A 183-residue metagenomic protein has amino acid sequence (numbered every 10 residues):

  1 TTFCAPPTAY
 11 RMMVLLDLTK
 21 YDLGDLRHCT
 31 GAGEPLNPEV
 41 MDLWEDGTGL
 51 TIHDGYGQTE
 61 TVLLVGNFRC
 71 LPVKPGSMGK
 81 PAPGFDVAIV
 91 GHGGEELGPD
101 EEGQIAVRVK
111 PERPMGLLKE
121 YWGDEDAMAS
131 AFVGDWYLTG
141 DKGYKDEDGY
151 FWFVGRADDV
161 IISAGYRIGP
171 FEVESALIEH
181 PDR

Functional and structural regions predicted by a protein language model:
T1-A5, V14-K74, D86, G93-E95: Gly/Ser/Thr-rich phosphate-binding loop
F3, G93, P114, K142-R183: AMP-binding/adenylate-forming catalytic core of the ANL superfamily
P6-P7, P111: Beta->alpha turn/N-cap motifs
P7-M12, L16, I168-V173: ATP-dependent adenylate-forming carboxylate-activation enzymes
T30-A32, V90-H92, V107-R108, F132-G134 (+4 more regions): Thr-Gly-centered strand-to-loop micro-motif
G33, G57, G79, D141 (+1 more regions): Active-site glycine-centered loops adjacent to acidic/histidine catalytic or metal-binding residues that shape
G76-P81, A131-D135: Short Gly/Pro-enriched turn/cap motifs at secondary-structure boundaries
P81-G84, E95-S130, I168: Conserved ATP/PPi-binding loop(s) of AMP-dependent carboxylate-activating enzymes
